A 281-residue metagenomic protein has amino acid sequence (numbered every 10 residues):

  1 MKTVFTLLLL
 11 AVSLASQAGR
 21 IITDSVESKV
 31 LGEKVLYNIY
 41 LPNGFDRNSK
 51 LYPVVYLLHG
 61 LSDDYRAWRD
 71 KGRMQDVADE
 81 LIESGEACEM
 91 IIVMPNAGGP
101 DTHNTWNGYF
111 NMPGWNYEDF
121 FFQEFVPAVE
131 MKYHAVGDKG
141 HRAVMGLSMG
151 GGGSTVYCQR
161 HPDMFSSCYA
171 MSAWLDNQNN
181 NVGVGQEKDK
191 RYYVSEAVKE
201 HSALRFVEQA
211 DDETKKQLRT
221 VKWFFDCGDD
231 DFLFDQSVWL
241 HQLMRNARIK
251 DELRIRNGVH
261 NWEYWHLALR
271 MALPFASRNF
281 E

Functional and structural regions predicted by a protein language model:
M1, A18-G19: Absolute protein N-terminus
M1-L9: Sec-dependent signal peptide recognition, specifically the positively charged N-region followed immediately by
L8-Q17: Hydrophobic h-region of N-terminal signal peptides that target proteins for export in Gram-negative bacteria
G19-E281: Non-catalytic cap/lid and distal C-terminal segments of serine-dependent acyl enzymes
